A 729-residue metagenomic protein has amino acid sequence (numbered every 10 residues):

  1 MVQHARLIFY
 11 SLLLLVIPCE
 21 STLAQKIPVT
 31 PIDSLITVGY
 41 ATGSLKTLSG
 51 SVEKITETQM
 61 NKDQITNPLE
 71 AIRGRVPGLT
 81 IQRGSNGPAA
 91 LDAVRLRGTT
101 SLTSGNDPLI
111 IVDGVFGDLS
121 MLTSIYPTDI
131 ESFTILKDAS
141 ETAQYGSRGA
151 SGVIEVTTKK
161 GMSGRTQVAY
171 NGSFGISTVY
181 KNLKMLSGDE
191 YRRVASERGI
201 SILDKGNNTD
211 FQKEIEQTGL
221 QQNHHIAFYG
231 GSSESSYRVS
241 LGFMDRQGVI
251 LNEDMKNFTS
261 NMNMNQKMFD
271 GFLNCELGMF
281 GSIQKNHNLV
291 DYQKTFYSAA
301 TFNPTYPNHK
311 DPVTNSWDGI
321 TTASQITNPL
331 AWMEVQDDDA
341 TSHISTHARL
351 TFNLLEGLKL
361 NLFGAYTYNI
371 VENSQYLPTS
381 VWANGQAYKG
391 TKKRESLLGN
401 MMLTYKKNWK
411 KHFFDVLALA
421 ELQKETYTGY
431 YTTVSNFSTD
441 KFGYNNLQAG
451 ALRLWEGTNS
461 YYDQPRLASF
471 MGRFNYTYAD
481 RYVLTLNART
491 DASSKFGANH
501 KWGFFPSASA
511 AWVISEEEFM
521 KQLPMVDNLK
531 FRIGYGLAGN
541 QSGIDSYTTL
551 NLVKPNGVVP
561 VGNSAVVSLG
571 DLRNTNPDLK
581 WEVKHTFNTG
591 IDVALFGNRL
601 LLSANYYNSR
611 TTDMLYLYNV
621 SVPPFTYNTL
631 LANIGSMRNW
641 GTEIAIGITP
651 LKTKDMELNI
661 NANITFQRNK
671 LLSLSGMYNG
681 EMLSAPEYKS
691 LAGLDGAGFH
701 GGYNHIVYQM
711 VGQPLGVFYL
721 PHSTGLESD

Functional and structural regions predicted by a protein language model:
M1-M262, K267-M268, L273-S282, H343-S345 (+8 more regions): Short, small/polar-rich motifs associated with maturation and membrane association, primarily at protein termini
K26, P31, M162-N207, V249-L251 (+7 more regions): Surface-exposed loop/interface segments of Gram-negative outer-membrane beta-barrel transport/assembly proteins
T80, R95, L109-I111, T134 (+13 more regions): Structured core elements
I130, S260-M262, G399, A468-F474 (+8 more regions): Extended, hydrophobic alpha-helical segments in both membrane/secreted and soluble proteins
T158, S187, I226-G230, M262-Q266 (+8 more regions): Residues on the lipid-exposed face of transmembrane beta-strands in outer-membrane beta-barrel proteins
G172, L241-D245, L484-S493, P650: Transmembrane beta-strand segments that form the barrel wall of outer-membrane beta-barrel proteins
A498-W502: Short glycine/threonine-rich loop-to-helix capping motif typified by GTGT followed within a few residues by an Asp-Pro
